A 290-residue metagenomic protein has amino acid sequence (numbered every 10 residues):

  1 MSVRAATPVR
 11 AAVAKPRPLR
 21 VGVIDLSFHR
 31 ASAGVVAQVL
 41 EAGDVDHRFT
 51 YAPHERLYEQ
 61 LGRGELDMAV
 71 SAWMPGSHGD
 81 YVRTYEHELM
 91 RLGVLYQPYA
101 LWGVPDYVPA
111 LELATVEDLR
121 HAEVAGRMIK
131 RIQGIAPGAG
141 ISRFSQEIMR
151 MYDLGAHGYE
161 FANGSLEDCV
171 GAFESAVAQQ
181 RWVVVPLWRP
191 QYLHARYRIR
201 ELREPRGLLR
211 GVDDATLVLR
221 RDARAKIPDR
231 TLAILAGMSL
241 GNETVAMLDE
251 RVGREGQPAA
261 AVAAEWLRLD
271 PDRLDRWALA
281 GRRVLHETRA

Functional and structural regions predicted by a protein language model:
A14-F28, V45-T50, I129-Q133, L235: Short, well-ordered beta-strand elements
I24-S27, R48-Q60, E160-A172: Short helix-initiation/N-cap motifs at beta->coil->alpha
A33, P53-E86, A172, Y192-Y197: Pocket-flanking alpha-helical
V35-D44, E123-E160, R268: Ligand-binding cleft/hinge of the Venus flytrap
L66-D67, R143-P205: Ligand-binding pocket segment of bilobal, Venus flytrap-like solute-binding proteins
E88-I141: A conserved helix-loop-strand patch within extracytoplasmic ligand-binding domains of the periplasmic binding
A100-A110, D213-I227: A bilobed periplasmic-binding-protein/Venus flytrap-type ligand-binding module shared by bacterial periplasmic
A233, S239-A290: C-terminal functional modules
